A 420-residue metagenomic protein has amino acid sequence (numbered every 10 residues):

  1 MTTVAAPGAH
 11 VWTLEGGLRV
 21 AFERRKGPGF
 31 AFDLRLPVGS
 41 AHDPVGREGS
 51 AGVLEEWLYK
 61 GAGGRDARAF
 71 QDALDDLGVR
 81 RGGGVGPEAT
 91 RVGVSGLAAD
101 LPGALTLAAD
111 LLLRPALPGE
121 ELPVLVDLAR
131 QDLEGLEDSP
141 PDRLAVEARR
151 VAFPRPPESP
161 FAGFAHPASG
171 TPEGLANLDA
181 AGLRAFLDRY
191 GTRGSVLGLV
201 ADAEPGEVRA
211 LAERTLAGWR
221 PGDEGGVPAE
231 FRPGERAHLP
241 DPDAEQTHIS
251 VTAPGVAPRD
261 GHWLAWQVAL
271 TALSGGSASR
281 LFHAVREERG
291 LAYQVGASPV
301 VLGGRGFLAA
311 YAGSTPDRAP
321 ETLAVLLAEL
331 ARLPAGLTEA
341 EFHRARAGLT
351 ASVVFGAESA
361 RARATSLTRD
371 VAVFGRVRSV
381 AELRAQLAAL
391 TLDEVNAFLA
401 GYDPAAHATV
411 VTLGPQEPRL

Functional and structural regions predicted by a protein language model:
M1-A73, L77, G96, R184-A284 (+2 more regions): His/Glu-rich zincin catalytic helix
T13, A69-E224, A257, E287-L420: Charge-rich, well-structured scaffold segments of protease-associated domains
